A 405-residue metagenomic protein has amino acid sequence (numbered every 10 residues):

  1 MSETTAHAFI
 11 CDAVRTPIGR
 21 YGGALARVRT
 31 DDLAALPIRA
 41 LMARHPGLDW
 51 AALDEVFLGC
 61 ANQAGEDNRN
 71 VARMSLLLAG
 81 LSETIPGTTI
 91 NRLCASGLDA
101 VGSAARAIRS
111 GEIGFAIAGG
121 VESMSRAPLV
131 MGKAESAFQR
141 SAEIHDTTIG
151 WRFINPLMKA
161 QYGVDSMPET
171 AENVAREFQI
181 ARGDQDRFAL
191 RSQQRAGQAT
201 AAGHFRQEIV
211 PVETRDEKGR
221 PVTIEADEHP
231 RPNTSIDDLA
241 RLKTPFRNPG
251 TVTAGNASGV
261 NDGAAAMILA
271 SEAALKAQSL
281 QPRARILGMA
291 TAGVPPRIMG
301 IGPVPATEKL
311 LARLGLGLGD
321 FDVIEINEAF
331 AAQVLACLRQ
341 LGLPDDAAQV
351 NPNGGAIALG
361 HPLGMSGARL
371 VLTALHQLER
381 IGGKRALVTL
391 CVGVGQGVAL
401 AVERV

Functional and structural regions predicted by a protein language model:
S2-A79, P86, T170-R182, S192 (+4 more regions): Conserved active-site "lid/cap" helical segment
S2-V28, I149, I236-I301, P305 (+5 more regions): Condensing-enzyme catalytic core mediating Claisen C-C bond formation in acyl metabolism
R15-T16, A26-R27, D31-L36, G47 (+3 more regions): N-terminal extracellular/periplasmic Venus flytrap/periplasmic-binding protein-like
V28, C60-A116, H145-W151, Q161-M167 (+4 more regions): Conserved catalytic cysteine-centered active-site region of acyl-thioester-dependent Claisen-condensing enzymes
I90-E122, A175-H204, A266-A274, L338-R339 (+2 more regions): Active-site-proximal alpha-helical scaffold in enzymes
F115-N173: Flexible glycine-/small-residue-enriched beta->alpha junction loops that bind anionic phosphate/pyrophosphate groups
E172, E208, L287-A358: Active-site pocket-lining segment
